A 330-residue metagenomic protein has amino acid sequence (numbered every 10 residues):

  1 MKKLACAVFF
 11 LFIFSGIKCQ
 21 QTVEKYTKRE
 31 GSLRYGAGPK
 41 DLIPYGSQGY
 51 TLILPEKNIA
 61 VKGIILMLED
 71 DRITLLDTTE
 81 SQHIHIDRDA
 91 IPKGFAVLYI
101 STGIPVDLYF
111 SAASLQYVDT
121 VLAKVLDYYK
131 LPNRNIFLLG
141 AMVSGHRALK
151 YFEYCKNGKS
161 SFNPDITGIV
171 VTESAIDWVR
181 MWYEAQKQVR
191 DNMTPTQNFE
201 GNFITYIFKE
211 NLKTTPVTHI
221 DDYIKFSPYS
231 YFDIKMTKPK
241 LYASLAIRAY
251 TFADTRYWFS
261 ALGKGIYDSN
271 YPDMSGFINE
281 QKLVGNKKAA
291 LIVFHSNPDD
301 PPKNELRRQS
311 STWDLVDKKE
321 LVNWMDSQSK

Functional and structural regions predicted by a protein language model:
M1-T22: Bacterial Sec-dependent N-terminal signal peptides
C19-G63: A domain-start/cap signature at the N-terminus of enzymes
Y26-R34, R180-K240: Mobile cap/lid helix-loop segments that gate and shape the active-site cleft of serine hydrolases
A60-I73: Short beta-strand element of the alpha/beta-hydrolase
E69, L108, I247-W258, G265-K330: C-terminal catalytic histidine-bearing segment of alpha/beta-hydrolase fold enzymes
D77-L98: Short amphipathic alpha-helix adjacent to the substrate-entry channel of hydrolases
Y109-K130, K150: Alpha/beta-hydrolase active-site loop
D127-Y128, N133-N192: Primarily recognizes the serine-hydrolase "nucleophile elbow" in alpha/beta-hydrolase and SGNH/GDSL folds
